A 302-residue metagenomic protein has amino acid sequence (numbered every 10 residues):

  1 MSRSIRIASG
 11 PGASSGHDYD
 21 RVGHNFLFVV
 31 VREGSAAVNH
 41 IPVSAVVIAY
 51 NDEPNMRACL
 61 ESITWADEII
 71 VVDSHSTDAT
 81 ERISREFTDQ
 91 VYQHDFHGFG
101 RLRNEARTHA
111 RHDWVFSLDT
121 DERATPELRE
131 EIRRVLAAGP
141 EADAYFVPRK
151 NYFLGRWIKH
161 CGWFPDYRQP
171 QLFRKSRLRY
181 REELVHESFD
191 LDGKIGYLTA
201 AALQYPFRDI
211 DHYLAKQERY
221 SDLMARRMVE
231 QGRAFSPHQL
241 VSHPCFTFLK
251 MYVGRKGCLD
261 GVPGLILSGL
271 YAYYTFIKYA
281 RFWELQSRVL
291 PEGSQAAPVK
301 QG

Functional and structural regions predicted by a protein language model:
S2-S9: Low-acidity, Ser/Thr- and Arg-rich intrinsically disordered low-complexity segments
S15-D18: Intrinsic low-complexity, disordered N-terminal segments enriched in polar/charged/small residues
P42-S44: Cell-envelope/extracellular polymer assembly enzymes that use nucleotide-activated donors
V47-W65: Short, well-formed alpha-helical segments that are part of the catalytic scaffolds of diverse glycosyltransferases
P54-R57, D78-F87, E127-L128: Acidic helix N-cap motif at the loop->helix transition within catalytic regions of sugar-transfer enzymes
S62, D73-R82, D119: A conserved acidic beta->alpha catalytic loop
E81-H109: Conserved donor nucleotide-binding strand/loop of the catalytic core
G100-T108, D113-L118, T125-V289: Catalytic-site signature of metal-activated, phosphate-bearing donor transferases, centered on the GT-A/GT-A-like
